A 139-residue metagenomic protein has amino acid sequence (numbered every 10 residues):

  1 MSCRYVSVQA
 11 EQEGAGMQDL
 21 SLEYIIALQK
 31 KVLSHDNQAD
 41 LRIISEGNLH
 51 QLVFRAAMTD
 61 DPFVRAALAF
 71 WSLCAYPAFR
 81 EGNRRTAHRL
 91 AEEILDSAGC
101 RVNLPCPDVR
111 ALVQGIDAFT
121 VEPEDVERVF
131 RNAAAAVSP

Functional and structural regions predicted by a protein language model:
M1-P139: FIC/Doc superfamily catalytic core
